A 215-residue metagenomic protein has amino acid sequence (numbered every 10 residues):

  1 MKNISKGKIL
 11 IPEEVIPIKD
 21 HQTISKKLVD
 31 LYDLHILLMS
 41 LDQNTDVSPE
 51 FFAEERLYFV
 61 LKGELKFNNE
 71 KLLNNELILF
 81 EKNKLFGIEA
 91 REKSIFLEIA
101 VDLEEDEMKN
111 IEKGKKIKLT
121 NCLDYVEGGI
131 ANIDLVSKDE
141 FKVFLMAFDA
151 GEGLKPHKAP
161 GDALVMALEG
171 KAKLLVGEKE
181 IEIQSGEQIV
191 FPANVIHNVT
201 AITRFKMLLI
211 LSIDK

Functional and structural regions predicted by a protein language model:
M1-D33, N74, K93-I95, A100-E140: A short, N-terminal "cap"/entry segment at the start of jelly-roll beta-barrel domains of the cupin/DSBH fold
H21-I24, D33-F52, G128-A131, K142-A159: Conserved short histidine dyad/triad with adjacent acidic residue
Y32, N68, R91, L175-K179: Short strand-coil-strand connectors
A53-F67, G161-G177: Glycine- and acidic-residue-biased ligand/ion/polar-headgroup-sensing regions
L61-K62, E92, L168-E169, Q184-S185 (+1 more regions): A cytosolic small-molecule/anion-sensing beta-strand core signal
N69-L85, G177-N194: Short acidic-glycine-tyrosine-enriched beta hairpin
K71-L73, K82-D106, A193-K215: Ligand-binding loop in jelly-roll beta-barrel domains
